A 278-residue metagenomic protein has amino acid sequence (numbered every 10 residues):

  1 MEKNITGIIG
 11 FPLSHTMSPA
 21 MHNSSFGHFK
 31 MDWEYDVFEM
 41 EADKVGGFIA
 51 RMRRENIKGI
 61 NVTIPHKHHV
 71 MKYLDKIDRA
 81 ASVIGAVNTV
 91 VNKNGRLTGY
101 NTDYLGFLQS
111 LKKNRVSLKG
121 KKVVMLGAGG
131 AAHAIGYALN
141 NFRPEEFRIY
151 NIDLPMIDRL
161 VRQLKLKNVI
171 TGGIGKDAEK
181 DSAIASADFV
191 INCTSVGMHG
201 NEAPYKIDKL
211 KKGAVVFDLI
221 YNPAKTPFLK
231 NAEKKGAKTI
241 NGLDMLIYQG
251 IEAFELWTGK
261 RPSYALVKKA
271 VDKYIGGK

Functional and structural regions predicted by a protein language model:
M1-N114: Phosphate/diphosphate ligand-binding glycine-rich loop within oxidoreductases
I8, M125-L126, I149, D218: Hydrophobic Val/Ile/Leu positions in short beta-strands of Rossmann-like dinucleotide-binding domains
F11, A128-G129: Glycine-rich Rossmann-fold phosphate-binding loop(s) that bind the pyrophosphate of adenine dinucleotide cofactors
L13-S14, L154-P155, P223: Helix N-cap at the beta1-alpha1 junction of Rossmann-like dinucleotide-binding domains, i.e., the first residues
A132-H133, K225: N-terminal Rossmann-fold NAD(P) dinucleotide-binding loop
F142-K167: NAD(P)-binding Rossmann-fold cofactor-contacting core
V169-T239: Rossmann-like adenosine-cofactor binding region
L219-K278: Adenosine-phosphate binding glycine-rich loop
